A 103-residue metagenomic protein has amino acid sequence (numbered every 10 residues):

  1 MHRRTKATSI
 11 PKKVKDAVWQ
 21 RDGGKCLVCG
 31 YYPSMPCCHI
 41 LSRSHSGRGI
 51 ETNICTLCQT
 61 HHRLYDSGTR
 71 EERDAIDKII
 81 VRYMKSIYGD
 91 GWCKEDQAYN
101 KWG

Functional and structural regions predicted by a protein language model:
H2-K6, S44-C55, R63-G103: Polybasic, low-complexity binding patches
R3-R4, K15, R21, R43: Basic side chains
S9-P36, C58-T60: Short cysteine-rich loop/turn motifs with clustered Cys
S34-S44: Short recognition patches in nucleic-acid-associated and regulatory proteins
